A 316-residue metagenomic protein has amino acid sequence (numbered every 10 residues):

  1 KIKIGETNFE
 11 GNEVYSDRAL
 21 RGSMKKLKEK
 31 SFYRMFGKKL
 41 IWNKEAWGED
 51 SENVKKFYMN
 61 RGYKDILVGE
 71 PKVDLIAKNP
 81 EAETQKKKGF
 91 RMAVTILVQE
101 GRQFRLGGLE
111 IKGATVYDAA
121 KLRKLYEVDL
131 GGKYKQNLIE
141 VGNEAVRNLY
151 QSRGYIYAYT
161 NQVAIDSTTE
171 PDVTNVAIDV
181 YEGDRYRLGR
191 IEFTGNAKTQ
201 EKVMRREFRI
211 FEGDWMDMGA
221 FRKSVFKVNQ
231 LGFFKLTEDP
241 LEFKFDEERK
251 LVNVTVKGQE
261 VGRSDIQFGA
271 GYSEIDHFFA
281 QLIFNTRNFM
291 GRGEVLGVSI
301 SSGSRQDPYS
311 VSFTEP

Functional and structural regions predicted by a protein language model:
K1-E274, I283, G297-E315: Periplasmic polypeptide-binding modules associated with outer-membrane biogenesis and secretion
F279-A280: A short, contiguous, amphipathic alpha-helix enriched in charged residues
F289-V295: Short loop/turn motifs that connect adjacent beta-strands in outer-membrane beta-barrel proteins
